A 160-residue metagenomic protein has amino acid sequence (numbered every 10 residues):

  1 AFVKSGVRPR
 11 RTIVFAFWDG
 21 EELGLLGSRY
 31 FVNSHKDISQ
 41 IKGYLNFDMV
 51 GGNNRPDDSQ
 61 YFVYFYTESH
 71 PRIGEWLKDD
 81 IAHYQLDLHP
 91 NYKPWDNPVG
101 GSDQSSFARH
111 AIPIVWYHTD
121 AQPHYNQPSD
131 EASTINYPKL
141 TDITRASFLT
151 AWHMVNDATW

Functional and structural regions predicted by a protein language model:
A1-G24, S147: Alpha-helical metal-binding/catalytic segments enriched in His/Glu/Asp
A1-R10, H35-Q40, D157: Secondary-structure transition/capping motifs at alpha-helix termini and the adjoining loop/turn into the next element
A1-S5, S34, D80, H110 (+1 more regions): Generic, well-ordered alpha-helical scaffold segments in large soluble proteins
K4, Q122-W160: His/Asp/Glu-rich mid-to-C-terminal helical/loop segments that flank catalytic regions of hydrolases
S5-T12, L86-N97, A158-W160: Surface-exposed patches in mature extracellular/periplasmic domains of secreted proteins
R8, Y30, Q40, S106 (+2 more regions): Residue-level preference for alpha-helix termini and adjacent loops
W18-T119: Metal-dependent peptidase/peptidase-like ectodomains
